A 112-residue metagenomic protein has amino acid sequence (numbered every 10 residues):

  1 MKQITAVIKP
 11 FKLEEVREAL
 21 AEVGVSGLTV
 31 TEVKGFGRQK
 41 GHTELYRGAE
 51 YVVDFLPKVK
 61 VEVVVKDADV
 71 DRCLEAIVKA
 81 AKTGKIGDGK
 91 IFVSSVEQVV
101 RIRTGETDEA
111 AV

Functional and structural regions predicted by a protein language model:
M1-V112: Positively charged, small/polar-rich N-terminal and surface patches that mediate targeting and assembly and bind
